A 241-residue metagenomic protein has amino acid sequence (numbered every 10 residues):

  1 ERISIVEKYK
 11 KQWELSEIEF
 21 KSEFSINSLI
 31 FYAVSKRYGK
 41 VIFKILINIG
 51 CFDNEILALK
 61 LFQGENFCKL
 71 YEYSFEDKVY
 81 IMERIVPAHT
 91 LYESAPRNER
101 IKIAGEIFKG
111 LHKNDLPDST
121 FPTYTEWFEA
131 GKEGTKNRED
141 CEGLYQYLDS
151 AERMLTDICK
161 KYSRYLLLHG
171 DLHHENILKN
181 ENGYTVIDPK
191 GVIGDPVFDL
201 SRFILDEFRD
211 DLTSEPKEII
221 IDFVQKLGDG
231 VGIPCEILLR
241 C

Functional and structural regions predicted by a protein language model:
R2-K11, L116-G170, N180, D229: An alpha-helical support segment within catalytic cores of ATP-dependent transferases
E7-S35: ATP-binding glycine-rich phosphate-binding loop
S28-V34, E152-F198: Active-site acidic catalytic loop and adjacent metal/ATP-binding pocket of ATP-dependent phosphoryl transfer enzymes
Y38-I81, T90-L111: A conserved alpha-helical element in kinase catalytic cores
Q63, H112-L116, D211: Protein kinase-like catalytic domain
I85-V86: Residue-level signature of the conserved loop architecture within the Hanks-type protein kinase catalytic core
K179-G232: Active-site Asp-x-Gly
